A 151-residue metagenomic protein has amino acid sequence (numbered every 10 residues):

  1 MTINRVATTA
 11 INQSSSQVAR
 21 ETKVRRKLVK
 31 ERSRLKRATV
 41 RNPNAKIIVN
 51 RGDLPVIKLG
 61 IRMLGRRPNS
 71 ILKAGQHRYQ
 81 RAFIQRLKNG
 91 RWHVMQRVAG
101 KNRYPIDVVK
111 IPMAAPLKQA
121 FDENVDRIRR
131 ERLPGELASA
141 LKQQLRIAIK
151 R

Functional and structural regions predicted by a protein language model:
M1-R151: Short, Lys/Arg-rich flexible segments
